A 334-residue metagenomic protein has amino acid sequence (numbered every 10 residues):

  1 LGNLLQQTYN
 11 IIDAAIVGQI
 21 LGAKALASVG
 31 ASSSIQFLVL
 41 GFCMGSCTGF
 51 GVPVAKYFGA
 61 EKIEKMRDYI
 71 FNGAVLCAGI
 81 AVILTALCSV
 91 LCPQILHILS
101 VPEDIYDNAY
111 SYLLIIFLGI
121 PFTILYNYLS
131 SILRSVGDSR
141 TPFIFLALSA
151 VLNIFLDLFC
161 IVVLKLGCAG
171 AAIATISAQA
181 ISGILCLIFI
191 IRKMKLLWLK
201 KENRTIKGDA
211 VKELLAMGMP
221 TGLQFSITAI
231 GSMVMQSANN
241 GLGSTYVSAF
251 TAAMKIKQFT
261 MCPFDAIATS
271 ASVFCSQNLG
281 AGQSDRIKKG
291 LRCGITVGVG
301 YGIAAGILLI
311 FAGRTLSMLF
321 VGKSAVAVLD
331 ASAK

Functional and structural regions predicted by a protein language model:
N3, F37, C77, I116 (+10 more regions): Residue-level signature of transmembrane alpha-helical cores of multipass secondary-active transporters and flippases
N3, G30-S33, C77, L113-I116 (+7 more regions): Residue-level recognition of transmembrane alpha-helices in multi-pass small-molecule transporters/permeases
Q6, C47, I116-R134, P142-A150 (+2 more regions): Short runs within selected transmembrane alpha-helices of multi-pass transporters and secretion channels
T8-A27, L96-E103, F159-C168, S226-K255 (+3 more regions): Helix-terminus/linker motif at the lipid-water interface of multi-pass membrane proteins
L26-A86, T123-P142, A249-G313: Small-residue-rich hydrophobic transmembrane alpha-helices
I83-L114, A304-A333: Short membrane-interface helical motifs at transmembrane helix boundaries in multi-pass membrane transporters
A150-I184, A312-M318, A327: Membrane-interface helix-loop junctions in multi-pass transport and translocation proteins
T175, L187-T228: Interhelical loop/hinge segments that connect adjacent transmembrane helices in multipass membrane
